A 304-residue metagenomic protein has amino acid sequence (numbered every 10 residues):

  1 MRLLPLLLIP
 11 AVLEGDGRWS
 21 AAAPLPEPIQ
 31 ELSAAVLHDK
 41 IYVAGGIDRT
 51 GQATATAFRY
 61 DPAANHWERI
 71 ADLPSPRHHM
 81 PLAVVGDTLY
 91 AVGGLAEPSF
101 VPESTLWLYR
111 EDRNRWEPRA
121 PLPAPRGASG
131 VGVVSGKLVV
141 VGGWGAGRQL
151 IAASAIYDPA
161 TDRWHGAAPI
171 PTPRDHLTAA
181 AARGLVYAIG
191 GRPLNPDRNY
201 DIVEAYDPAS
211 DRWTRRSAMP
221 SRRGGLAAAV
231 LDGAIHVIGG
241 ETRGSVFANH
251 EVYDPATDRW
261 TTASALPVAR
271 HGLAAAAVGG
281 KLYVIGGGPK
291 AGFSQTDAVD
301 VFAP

Functional and structural regions predicted by a protein language model:
L3-A11: Sec-dependent N-terminal signal peptides
V12-P304: Kelch-like beta-propeller repeat domains
